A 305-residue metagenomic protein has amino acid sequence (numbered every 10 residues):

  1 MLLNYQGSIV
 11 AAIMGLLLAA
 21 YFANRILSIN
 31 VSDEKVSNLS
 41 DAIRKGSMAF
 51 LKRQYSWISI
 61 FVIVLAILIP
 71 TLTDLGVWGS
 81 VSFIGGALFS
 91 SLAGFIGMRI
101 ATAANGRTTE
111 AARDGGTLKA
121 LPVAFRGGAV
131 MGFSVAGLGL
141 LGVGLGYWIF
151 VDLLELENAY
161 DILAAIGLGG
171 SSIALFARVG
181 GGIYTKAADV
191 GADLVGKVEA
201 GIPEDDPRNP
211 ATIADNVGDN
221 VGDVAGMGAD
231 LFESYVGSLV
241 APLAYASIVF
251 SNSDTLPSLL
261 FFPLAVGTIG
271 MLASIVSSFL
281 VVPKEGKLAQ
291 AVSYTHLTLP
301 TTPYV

Functional and structural regions predicted by a protein language model:
L2-L297: Hydrophobic, small-residue-rich transmembrane alpha-helices and their short perimembrane loops in multi-pass membrane
H296, T301-V305: Single conserved hydrophobic/aromatic residue that forms the stacking wall/gate of nucleotide- or nucleobase-binding
